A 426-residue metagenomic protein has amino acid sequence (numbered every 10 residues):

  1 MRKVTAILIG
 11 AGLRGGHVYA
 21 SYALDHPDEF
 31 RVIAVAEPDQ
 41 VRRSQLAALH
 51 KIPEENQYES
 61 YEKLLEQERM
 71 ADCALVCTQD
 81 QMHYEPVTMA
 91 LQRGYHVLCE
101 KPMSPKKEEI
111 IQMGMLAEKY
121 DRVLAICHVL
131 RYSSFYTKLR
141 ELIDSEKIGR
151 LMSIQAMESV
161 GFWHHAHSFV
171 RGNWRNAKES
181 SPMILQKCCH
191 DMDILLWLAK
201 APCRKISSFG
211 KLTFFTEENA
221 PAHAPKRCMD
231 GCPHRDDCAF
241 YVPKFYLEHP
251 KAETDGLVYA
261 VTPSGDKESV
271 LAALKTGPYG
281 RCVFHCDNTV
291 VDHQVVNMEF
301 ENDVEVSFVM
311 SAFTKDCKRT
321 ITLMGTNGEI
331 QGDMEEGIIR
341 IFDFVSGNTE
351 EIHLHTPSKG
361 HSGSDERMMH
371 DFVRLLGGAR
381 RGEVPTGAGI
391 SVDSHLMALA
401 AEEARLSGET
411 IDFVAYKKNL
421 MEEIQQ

Functional and structural regions predicted by a protein language model:
M1-I52: N-terminal Rossmann-like dinucleotide-binding module
L8, H50, V290-Q426: C-terminal helical cap and adjacent loop that interface with cofactors, partners, or active-site loops
L13, Y84, Q112, R131-S133 (+8 more regions): Catalytic cores of eukaryotic secretory-pathway lumenal/extracellular enzymes that build and remodel glycoconjugates
G15, L130-G280, G408: Predominantly a Rossmann-like dinucleotide-binding segment in NAD(P)-dependent oxidoreductases
I52-L116: Beta-loop-alpha module in the N-terminal Rossmann-like domain of NAD(P)-dependent dehydrogenases, especially those
C99, P105, L124-I126, Q155 (+1 more regions): Hydrophobic residues in well-ordered beta-strands that form the structural core
Q112-V129, G149-S153: Rossmann-fold dehydrogenase core element
